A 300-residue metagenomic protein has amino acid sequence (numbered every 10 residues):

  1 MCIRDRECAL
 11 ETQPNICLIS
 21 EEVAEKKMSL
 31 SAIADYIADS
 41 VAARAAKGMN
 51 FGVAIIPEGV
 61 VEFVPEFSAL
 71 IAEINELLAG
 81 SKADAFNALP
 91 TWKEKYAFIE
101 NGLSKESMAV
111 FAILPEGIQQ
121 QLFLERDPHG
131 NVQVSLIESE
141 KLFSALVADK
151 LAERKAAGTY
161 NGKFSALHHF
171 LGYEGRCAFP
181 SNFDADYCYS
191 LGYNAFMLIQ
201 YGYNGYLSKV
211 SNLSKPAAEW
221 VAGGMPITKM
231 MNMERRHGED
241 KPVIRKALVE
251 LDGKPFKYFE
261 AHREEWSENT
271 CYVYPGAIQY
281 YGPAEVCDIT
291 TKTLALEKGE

Functional and structural regions predicted by a protein language model:
R4-K163: Accessory alpha-helical/coil subdomains and C-terminal extensions that flank or cap enzyme catalytic cores
G158-Y160, H168-E300: Phosphate-moiety recognition in structured ligand-binding domains
